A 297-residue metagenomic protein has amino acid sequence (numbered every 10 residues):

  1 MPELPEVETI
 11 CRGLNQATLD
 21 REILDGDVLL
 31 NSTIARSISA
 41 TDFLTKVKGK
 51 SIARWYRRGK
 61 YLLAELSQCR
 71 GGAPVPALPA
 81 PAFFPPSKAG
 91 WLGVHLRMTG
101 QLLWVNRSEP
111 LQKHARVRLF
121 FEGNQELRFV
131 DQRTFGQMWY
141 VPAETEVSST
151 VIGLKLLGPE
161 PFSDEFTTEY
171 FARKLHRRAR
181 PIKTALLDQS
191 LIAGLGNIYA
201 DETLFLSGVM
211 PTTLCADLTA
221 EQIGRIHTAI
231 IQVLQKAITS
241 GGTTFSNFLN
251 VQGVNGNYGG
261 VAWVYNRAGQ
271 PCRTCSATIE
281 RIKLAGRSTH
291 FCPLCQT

Functional and structural regions predicted by a protein language model:
M1-T297: Structured catalytic/nucleic-acid-binding cores of DNA maintenance enzymes
